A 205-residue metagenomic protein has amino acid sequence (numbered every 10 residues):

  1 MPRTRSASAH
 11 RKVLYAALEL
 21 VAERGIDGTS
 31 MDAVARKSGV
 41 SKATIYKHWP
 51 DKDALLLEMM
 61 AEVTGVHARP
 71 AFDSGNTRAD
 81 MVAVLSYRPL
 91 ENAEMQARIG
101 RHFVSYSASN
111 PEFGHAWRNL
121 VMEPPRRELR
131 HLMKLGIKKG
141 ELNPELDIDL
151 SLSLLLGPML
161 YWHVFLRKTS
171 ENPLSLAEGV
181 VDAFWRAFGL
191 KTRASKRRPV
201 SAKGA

Functional and structural regions predicted by a protein language model:
M1-R24, G28-K37, A54: Basic, helix-initiating cap at the start of DNA-binding domains
V13, G28, D51-L56, G65-H67 (+2 more regions): Short amphipathic alpha-helical segment with a characteristic S/N-K-E followed by hydrophobic residues
S38-W49: Short hydrophobic/aromatic patch on the recognition helix
K52, M59, V63, N92-Q96 (+2 more regions): Hydrophobic/aromatic residues within well-ordered alpha-helical segments
A68-R98, S151, R193, V200: Hydrophobic alpha-helical connector segments
A79, L90-H102, E112-K139, I148-L150: Amphipathic alpha-helical packing segments from all-alpha helical-bundle domains
L85-N92, G100-S109, V181-A187: Helix-loop "lid/cap" segments that line or gate small-molecule binding pockets
H115, N119, E123, I137-A183 (+1 more regions): Hydrophobic/aromatic-rich alpha-helical bundle segments in the mid-to-C-terminal region
